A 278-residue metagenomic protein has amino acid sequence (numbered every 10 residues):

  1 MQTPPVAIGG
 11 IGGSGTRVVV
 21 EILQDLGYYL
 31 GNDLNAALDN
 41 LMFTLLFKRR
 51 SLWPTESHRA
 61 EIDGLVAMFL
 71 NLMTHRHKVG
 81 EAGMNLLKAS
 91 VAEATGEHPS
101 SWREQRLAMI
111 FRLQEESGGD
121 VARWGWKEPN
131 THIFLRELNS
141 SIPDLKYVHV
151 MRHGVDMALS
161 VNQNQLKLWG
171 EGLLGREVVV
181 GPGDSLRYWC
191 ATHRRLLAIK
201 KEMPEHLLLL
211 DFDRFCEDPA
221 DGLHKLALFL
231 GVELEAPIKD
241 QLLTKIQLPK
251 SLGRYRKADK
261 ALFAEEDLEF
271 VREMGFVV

Functional and structural regions predicted by a protein language model:
M1-E104, K245-L248: PAPS-dependent sulfotransferase catalytic core
M1-G12, Q24, R59, N162-L166 (+4 more regions): PAPS-dependent sulfotransferases, especially Golgi type II membrane carbohydrate sulfotransferases
V20, H132, A158, L248-P249: Hydrophobic positions within alpha-helical membrane elements
N35-D39, M151-G154, I238-Q241: A short, structured active-site edge motif that brings together acidic residues
L41-L46, L135, D218-G222, Q247-S251: Short, solvent-exposed polar/charged micro-motifs at secondary-structure junctions
A67-A82, R187-T192, V271-V278: Electropositive, surface-exposed helix/loop patches at the edges of structured domains that serve as adaptable
M84-A92, R112-P237: PAPS-dependent sulfotransferase catalytic domain
W102-E116: A short, well-structured juxtamembrane/interface segment
